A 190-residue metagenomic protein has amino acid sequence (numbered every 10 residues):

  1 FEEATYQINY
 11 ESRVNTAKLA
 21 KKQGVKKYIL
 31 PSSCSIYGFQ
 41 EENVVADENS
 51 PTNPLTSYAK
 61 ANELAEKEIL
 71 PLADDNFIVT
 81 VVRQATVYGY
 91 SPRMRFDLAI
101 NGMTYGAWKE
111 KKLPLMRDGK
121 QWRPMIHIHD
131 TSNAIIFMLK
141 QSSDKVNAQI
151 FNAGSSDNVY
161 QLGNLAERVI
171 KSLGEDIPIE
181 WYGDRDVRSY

Functional and structural regions predicted by a protein language model:
F1, L19, Q23, Q40 (+4 more regions): Generic structural signal for alpha-helix termini and adjacent loop/cap motifs
F1-I8: NAD(P)H-binding glycine-rich loop region in Rossmannoid oxidoreductase-like domains and their noncatalytic homologs
S12, T16-A20, A65-I69, A134 (+1 more regions): Hydrophobic positions on the long internal alpha-helix of Rossmann-like NAD(P)-dependent oxidoreductase domains
V14-S57: Conserved Rossmann-fold NAD(P)-dependent oxidoreductase catalytic core, especially the SDR/UDP-sugar
K27-S32, T80-T86, P124, N152-G154: Structural signature of the Rossmann-like NAD(P)-dependent dehydrogenase/reductase core
A61: Active-site helix of classical SDR
K67-R123, I128-F137, R168-I170: NAD(P)-dependent short-chain dehydrogenase/reductase
K111, M116-Y190: C-terminal substrate-binding subdomain of Rossmann-fold SDR/epimerase-dehydratase oxidoreductases
